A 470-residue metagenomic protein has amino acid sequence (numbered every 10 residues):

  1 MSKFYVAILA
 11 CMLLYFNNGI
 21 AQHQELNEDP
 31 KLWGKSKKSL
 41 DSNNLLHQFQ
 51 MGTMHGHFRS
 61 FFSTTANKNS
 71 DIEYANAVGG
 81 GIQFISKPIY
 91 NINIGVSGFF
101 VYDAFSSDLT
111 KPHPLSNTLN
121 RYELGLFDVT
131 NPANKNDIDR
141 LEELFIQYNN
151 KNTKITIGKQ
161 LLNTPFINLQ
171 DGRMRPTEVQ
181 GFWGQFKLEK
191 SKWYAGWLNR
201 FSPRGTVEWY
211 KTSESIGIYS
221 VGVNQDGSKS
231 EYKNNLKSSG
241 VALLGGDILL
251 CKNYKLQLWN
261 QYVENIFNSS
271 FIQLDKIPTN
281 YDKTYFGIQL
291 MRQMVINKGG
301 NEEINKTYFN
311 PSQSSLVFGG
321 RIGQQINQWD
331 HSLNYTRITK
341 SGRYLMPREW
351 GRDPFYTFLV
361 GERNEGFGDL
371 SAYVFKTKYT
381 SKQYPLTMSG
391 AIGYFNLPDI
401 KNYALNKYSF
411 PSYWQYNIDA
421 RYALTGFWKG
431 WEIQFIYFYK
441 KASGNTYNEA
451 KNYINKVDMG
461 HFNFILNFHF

Functional and structural regions predicted by a protein language model:
Y5, L9-A10, L14-I72, Q83-S86: N-terminal periplasmic/intermembrane-space "pro-region" immediately following the signal or transit peptide
G52-F58, I94-V96, I155, W193-A195 (+9 more regions): Transmembrane beta-strands of outer-membrane beta-barrel proteins
S60-T64, G98-A104, N150-N152, K159-T164 (+13 more regions): Transmembrane beta-strands of outer-membrane beta-barrel pores
N69-E73, I138, L169-P176, R200-R204 (+5 more regions): Solvent-exposed loop/turn segments connecting transmembrane beta-strands in outer-membrane beta-barrel proteins
G80-S86, L144-Y148, F182-F186, L244-I248 (+6 more regions): Residues on the lipid-exposed face of transmembrane beta-strands in outer-membrane beta-barrel proteins
I85-S116, N131-K211, I248-C251, L333-R337: Outer membrane beta-barrel
A104-T110, Y194-V241, K283-F355, E362 (+1 more regions): Outer-membrane beta-barrel translocator/channel fold
K456-F470: Outer-membrane beta-barrel "beta-signal"
